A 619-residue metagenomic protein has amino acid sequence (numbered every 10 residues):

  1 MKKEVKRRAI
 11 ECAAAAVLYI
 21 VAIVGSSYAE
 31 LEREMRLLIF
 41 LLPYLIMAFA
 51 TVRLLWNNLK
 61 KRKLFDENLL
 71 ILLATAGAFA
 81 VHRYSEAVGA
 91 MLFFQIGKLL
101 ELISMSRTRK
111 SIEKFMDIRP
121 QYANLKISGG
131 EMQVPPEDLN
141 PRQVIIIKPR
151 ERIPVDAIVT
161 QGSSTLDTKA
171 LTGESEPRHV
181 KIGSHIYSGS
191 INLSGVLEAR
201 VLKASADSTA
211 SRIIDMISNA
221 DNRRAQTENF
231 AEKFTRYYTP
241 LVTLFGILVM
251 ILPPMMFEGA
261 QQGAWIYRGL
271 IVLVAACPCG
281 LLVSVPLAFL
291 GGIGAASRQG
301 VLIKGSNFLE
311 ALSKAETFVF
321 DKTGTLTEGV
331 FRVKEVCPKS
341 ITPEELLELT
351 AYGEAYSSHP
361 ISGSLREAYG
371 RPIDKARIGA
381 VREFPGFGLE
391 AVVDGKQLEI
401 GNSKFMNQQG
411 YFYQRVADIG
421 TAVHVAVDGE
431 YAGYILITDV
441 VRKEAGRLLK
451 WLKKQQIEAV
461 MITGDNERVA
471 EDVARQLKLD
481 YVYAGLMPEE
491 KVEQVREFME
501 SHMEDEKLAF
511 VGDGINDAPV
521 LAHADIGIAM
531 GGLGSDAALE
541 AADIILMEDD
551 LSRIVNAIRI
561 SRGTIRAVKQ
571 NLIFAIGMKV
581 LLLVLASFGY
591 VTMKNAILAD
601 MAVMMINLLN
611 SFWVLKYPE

Functional and structural regions predicted by a protein language model:
M1-A14, Y238: N-terminal membrane topogenic signal
A14-V17, N229-E258, R268-F289, K569-L598: Bilayer-spanning, highly hydrophobic alpha-helical transmembrane segments
A22-I23, F40-Y122, K126, N140-I145 (+5 more regions): Actuator/coupling domain of P-type ATPases
A22-R36: Short, hydrophobic transmembrane alpha-helix segments
A29-R33, F79-A87, E258-G259, S587-N595: Transmembrane helix interruption/hinge and helix-loop junction motifs
L72, L171, Y267, G280-G353 (+1 more regions): Conserved catalytic phosphorylation-site environment of P-type ATPases
K148, V333-E458, E467, Q476-V495: P-type ATPase nucleotide-binding
G395, V427-Q570, M578: Conserved ATP-binding TGD loop and adjacent catalytic N/P-domain core of P-type ATPases
